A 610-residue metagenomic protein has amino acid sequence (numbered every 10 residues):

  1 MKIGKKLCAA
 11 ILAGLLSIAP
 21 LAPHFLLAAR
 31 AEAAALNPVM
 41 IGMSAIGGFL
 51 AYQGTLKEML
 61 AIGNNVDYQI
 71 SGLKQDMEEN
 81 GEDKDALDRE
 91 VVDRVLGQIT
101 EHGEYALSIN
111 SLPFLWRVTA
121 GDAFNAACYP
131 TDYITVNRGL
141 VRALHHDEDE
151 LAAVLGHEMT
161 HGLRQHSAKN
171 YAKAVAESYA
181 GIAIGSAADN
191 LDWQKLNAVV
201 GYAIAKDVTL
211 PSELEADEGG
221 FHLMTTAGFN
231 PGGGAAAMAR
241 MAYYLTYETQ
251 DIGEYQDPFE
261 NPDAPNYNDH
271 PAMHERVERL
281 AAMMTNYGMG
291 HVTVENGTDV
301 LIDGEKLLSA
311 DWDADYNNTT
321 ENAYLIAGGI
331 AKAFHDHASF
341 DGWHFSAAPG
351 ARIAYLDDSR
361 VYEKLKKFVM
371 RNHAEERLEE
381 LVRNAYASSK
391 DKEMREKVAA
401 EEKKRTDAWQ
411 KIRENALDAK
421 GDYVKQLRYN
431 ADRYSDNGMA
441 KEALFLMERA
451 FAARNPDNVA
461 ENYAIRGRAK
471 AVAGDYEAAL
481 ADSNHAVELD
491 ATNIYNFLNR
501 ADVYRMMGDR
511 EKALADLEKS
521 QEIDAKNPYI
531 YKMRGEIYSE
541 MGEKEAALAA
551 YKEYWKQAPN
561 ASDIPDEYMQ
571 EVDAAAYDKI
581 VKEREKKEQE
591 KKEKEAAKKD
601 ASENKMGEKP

Functional and structural regions predicted by a protein language model:
A34-V175, T226-A227, T246-N261, N266: Peri-catalytic and regulatory segments of divalent metal-dependent proteins
G421, N455-D457, A491, A525 (+1 more regions): Short coil turns that delineate tetratricopeptide repeat
D436, V472, M506-M507, E540 (+1 more regions): Register position in tetratricopeptide repeats
I465, N499, M533, E567-Y568: Canonical tetratricopeptide repeat
